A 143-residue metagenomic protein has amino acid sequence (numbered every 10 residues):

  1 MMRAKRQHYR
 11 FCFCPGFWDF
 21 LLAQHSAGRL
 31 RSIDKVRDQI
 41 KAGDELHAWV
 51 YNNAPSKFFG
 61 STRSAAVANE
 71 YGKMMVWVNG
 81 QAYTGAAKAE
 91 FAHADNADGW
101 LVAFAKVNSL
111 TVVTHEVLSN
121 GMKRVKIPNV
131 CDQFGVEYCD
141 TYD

Functional and structural regions predicted by a protein language model:
M1-N53: Short, well-structured N-terminal submotif of metal-dependent ribonuclease cores
R37-A92: PIN-domain endoribonuclease scaffold, especially VapC-family toxins
D38-Q39, H93-A97, V117-K123: Acidic, metal-coordinating catalytic cores used for nucleic-acid/nucleotide bond scission and strand-transfer chemistry
V78-T84, K106-E116: Catalytic-site beta-strand/loop segments enriched in glycine and acidic/polar residues
A92-V112, K126, V130: Acidic, metal-associated active-site segment
L118-D143: Acidic, PIN/NYN-like endoribonuclease modules and their adjacent C-terminal/linker elements
